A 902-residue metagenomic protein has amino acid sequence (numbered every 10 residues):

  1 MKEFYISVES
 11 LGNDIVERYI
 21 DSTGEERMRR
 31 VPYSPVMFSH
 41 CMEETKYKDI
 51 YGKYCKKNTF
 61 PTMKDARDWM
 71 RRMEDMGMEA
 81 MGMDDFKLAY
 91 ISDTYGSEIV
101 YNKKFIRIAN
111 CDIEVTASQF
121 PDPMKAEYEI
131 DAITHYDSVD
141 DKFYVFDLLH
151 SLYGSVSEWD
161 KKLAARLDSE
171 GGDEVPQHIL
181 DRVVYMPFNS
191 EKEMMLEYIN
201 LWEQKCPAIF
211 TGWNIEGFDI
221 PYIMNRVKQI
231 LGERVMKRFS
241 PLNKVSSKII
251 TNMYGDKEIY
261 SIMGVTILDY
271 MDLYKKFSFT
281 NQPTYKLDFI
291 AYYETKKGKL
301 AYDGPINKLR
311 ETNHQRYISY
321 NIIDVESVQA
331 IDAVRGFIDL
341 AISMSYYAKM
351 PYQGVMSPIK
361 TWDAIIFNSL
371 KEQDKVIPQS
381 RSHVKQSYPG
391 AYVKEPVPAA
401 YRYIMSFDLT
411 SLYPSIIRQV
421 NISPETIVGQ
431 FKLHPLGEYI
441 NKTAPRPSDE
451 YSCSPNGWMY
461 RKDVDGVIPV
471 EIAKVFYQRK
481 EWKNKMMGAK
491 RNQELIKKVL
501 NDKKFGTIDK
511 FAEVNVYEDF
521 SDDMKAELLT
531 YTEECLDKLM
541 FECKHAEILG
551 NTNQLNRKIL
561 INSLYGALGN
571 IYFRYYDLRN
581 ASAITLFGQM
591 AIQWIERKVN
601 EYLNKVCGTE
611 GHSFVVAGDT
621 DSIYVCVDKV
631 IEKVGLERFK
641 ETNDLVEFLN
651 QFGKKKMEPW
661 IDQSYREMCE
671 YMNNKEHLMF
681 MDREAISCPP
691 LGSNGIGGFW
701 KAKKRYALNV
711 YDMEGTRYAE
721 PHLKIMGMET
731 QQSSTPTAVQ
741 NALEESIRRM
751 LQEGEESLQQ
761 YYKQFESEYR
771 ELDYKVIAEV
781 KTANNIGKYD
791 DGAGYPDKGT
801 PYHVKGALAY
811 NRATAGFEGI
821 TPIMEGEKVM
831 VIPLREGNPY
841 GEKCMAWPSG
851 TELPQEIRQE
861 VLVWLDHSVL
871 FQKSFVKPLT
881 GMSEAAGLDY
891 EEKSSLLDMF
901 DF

Functional and structural regions predicted by a protein language model:
M1-C206, I322-Y346, V355-V393, V397-A399 (+6 more regions): DnaQ-like (DEDDh/DEDDy) 3′-5′ exonuclease domain used for proofreading and 3′-end trimming on nucleic acids
F143-V145, Y153-S157, A164, D168 (+7 more regions): Active-site-proximal helix-loop-helix substrate-binding element of RNase H-like nuclease domains
G172-N189, E258-S261, D449-G466, D509-N556 (+1 more regions): Intrinsically disordered, low-complexity acidic Ser/Thr-rich regulatory segments
Y198-Y222: Proline-aspartate-enriched helix->loop->beta-strand connector
P305-E425, Q430-F431, L500-K510, V516-E518 (+7 more regions): Common nucleic-acid-contacting/processivity interface regions adjacent to the catalytic cores of nucleic-acid enzymes
E610, A617-S622, N674-L678: Short Gly/Ser/Thr- and Asp/Glu-enriched loop/turn motifs at secondary-structure junctions
I623-K655: Catalytic palm subdomain of template-directed nucleic-acid polymerases, centered on the conserved carboxylate motif
K654-F902: C-terminal, non-catalytic extensions of nucleic-acid polymerases
